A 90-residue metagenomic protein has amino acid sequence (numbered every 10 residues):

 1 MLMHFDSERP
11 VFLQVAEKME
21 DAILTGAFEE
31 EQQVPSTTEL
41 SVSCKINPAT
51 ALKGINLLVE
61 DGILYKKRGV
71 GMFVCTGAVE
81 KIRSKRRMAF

Functional and structural regions predicted by a protein language model:
M1-Q33, E39, K85: Extreme N-terminal segment that seeds HTH/winged-HTH DNA-binding domains in transcriptional regulators
A27-F28, Q32, V59-G69, C75-T76: Beta-hairpin "wing" of winged helix-turn-helix
Q33-Y65: N-terminal helix-turn-helix
T38-E39, C75-G77: Short linear capping/connector segments at secondary-structure termini
K45, M72, V79-E80: A generic membrane alpha-helix/interface feature
A78-F90: Conserved segment of winged-helix/HTH DNA-binding domains
